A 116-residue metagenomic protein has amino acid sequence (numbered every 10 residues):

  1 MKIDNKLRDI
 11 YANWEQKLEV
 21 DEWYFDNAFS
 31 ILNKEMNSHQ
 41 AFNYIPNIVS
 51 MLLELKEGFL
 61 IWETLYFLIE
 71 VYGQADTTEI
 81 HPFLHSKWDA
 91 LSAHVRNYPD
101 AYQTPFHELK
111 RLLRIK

Functional and structural regions predicted by a protein language model:
K2, K87-K116: Eukaryotic acidic, Ser/Thr-rich intrinsically disordered low-complexity regions
K2-I3, N13-L84, R111: Alpha-helical solenoid scaffolds in large eukaryotic transport, assembly, and signaling factors
